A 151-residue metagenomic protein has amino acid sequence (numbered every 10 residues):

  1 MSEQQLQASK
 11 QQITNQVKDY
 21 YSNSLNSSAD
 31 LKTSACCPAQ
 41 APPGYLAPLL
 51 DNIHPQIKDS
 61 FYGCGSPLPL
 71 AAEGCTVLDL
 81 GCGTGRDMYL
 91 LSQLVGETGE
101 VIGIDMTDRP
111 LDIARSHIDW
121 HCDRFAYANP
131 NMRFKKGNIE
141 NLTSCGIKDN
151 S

Functional and structural regions predicted by a protein language model:
S2-Q40: N-terminal auxiliary segments of SAM/dcSAM-dependent transferases
S9, I13, G63, M106 (+1 more regions): Catalytic cores of large soluble enzymes that bind and process phosphate-bearing ligands
Q16, S66, R86: Short Gly/charged-rich anion-binding patches and loops
V17, N26, D30, V77 (+3 more regions): Hydrophobic aliphatic residue packing
A39-T76, L90-L94: Conserved alpha-helix/loop element of class I SAM-dependent methyltransferases that forms part of the SAM/SAH-binding
A72-L80, T84, M88-L142: Class I SAM-dependent methyltransferase SAM/SAH-binding core
L142-S151: A short acidic, Gly/Pro-enriched loop at the edge of an enzyme's catalytic core that lines a small-molecule cofactor
